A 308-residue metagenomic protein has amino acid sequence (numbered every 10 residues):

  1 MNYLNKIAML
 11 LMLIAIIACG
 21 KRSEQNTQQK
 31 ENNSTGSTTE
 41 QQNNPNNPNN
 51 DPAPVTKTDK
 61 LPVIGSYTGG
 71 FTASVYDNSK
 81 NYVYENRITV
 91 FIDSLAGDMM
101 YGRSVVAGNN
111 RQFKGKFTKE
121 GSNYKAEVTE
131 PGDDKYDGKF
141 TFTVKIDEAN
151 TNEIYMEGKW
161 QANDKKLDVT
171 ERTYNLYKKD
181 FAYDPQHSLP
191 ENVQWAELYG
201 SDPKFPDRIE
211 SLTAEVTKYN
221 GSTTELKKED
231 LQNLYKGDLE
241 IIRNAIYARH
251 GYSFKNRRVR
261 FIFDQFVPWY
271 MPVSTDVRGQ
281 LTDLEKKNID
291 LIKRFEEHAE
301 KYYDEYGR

Functional and structural regions predicted by a protein language model:
M1-A8: Bacterial N-terminal signal peptides that target proteins for export
I17-A18: C-terminal motif of bacterial Sec signal peptides marking the signal peptidase cleavage site
K21-E31: Bacterial Sec signal peptide processing site at the extreme N-terminus
E40, N46-T58, R111-G121, K139-F140 (+2 more regions): Edge beta-strand at a domain terminus
D51-N150, K159-D164: Central antiparallel beta-sheet cores of small beta-barrel/beta-sandwich binding domains
V216-K228, M271-T275: Acidic/histidine-rich, surface-exposed loop or edge segments in extracytoplasmic proteins
D230-P272: Amphipathic alpha-helical packing elements
F254, F261-R308: Compact alpha-helical subdomains of small soluble proteins
